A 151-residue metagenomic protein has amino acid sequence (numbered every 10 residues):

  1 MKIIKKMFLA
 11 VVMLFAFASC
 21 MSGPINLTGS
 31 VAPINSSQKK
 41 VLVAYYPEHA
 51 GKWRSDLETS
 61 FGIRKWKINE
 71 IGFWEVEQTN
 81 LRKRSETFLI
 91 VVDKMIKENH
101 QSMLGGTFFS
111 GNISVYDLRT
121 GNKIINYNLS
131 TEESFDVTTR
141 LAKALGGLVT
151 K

Functional and structural regions predicted by a protein language model:
M1-F8: Bacterial N-terminal signal peptides that target proteins for export
I3, A18-E70: A structural "domain/chain start" motif
L9, A32, S102-L104: Residues embedded in well-ordered secondary-structure elements
A10-A18: Bacterial N-terminal signal peptides
A50-R54, L104-G106, S130-T138: Solvent-exposed, acidic/flexible segments
I63-R64, F73-T131: Surface-exposed short loop/turn segments
D117-K151: Short secondary-structure boundary motifs at beta->alpha junctions and helix caps
